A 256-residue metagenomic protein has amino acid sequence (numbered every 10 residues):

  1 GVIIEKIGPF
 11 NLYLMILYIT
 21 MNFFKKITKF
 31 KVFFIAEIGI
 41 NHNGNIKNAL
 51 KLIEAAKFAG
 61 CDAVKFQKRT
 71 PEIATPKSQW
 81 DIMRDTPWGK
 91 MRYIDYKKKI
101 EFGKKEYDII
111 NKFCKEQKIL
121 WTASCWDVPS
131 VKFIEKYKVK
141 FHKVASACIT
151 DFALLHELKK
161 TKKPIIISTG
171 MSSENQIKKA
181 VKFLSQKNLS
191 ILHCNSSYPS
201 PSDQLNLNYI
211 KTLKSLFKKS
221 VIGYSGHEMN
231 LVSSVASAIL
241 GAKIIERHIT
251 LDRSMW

Functional and structural regions predicted by a protein language model:
V2-E5: Acidic, Ala/Val/Gly-enriched low-complexity intrinsically disordered segments
F10-W256: Catalytic cores and adjacent flexible loops of soluble metabolic enzymes that perform enolate/carbanion chemistry on
